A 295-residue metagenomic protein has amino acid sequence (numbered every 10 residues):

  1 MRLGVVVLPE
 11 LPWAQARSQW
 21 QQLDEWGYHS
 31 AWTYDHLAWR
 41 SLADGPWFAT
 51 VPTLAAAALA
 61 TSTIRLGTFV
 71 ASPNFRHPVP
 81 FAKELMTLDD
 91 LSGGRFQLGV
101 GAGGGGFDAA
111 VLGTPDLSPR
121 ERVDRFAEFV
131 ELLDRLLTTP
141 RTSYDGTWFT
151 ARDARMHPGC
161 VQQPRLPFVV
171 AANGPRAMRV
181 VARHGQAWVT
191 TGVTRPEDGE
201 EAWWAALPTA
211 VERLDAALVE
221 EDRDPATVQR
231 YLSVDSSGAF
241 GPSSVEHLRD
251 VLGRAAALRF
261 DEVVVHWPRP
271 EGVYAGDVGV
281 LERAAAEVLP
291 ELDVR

Functional and structural regions predicted by a protein language model:
M1-R295: Active-site-adjacent structural elements that line small-molecule/cofactor binding pockets in enzymes
